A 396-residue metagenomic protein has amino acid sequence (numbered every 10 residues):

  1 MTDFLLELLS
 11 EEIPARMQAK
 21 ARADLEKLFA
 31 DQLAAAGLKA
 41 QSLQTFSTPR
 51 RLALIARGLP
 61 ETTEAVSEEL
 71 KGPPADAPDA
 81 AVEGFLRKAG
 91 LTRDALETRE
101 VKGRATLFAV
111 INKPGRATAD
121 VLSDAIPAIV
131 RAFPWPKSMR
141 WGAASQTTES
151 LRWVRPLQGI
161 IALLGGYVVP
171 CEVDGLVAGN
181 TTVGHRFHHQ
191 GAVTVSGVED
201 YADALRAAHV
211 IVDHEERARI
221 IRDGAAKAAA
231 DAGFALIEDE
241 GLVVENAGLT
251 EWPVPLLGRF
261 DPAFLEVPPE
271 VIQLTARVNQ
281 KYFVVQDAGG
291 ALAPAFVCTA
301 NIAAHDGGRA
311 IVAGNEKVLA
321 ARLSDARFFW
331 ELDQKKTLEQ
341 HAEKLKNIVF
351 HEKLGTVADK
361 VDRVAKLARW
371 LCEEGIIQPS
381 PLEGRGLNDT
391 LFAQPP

Functional and structural regions predicted by a protein language model:
M1, I376-P396: Intrinsic disorder/low-complexity segments
M1-L265, E270-I272: Long, basic N-terminal domains or extensions that often function in RNA/ssDNA interaction or organelle/cellular
A36-G37, S138, L345-V349, L371: Short amphipathic alpha-helical segments and their helix-coil junctions
G142, L151, R155-Q158, C171 (+1 more regions): Catalytic nucleotidyl-transfer cores of nucleotide-processing enzymes
V169-D174, V297, T390-A393: Short amphipathic beta-strand/extended segments with alternating polar/hydrophobic composition
A232-L236, W330, L371-I377: Inter-helical turn/loop segments and adjacent helix faces that build the functional surface of alpha-helical bundle
V361, A365-C372: Histidine- and acidic-residue-rich, metal-dependent catalytic cores
